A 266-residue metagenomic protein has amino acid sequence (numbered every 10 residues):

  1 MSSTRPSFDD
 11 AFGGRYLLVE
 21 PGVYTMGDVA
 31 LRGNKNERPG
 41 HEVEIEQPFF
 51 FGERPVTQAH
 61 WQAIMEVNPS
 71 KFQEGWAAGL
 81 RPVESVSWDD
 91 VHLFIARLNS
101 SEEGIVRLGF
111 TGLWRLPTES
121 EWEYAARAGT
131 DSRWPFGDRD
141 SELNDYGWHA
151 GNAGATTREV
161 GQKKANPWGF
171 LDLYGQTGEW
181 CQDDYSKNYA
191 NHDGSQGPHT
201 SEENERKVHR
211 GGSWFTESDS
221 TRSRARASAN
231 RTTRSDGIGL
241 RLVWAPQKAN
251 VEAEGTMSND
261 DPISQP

Functional and structural regions predicted by a protein language model:
S2-L18: GGW-centered surface loops in extracellular recognition modules
D9, L171-Y174: Hydrophobic alpha-helical segments, especially N-terminal targeting/anchoring helices
G14, G112-L113, A165-W168: Short loop/turn microsegments at loop-to-beta-strand junctions
L17-L18, E84, R115-L116, R133-P135 (+3 more regions): Structural recognition of the beta-strand scaffold that forms the well-ordered cores of secreted hydrolase catalytic
V19, Y24-M26, F51, V83 (+7 more regions): Bulky hydrophobic/aromatic "packing anchor" residues in well-ordered structure
M26-G33, V43-F136, E142, D183-S186 (+2 more regions): Active-site microenvironments of metalloenzymes and redox enzymes
N34-E44, T130-D131, A153-T156, L173-P266: Surface-exposed recognition segments
L143-F170: A short, contiguous structural element within a folded domain that forms the immediate neighborhood of a functional site
